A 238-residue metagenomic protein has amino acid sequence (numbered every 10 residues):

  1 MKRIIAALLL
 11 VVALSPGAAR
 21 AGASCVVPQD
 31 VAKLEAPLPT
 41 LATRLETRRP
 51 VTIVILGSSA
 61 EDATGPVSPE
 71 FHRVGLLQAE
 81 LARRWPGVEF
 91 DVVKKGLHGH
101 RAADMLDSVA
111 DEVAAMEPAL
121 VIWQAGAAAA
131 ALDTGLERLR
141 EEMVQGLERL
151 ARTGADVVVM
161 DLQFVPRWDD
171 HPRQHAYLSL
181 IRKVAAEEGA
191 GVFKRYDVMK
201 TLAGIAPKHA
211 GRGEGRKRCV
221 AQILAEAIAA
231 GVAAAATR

Functional and structural regions predicted by a protein language model:
A6-S15: Bacterial N-terminal signal peptides
G17-A21: Sec/Tat signal peptide C-region and signal peptidase I cleavage site
C25-K94, D111-E117: Serine-esterase "nucleophile elbow" of acetyl-processing enzymes
C25-P28, K94-H100, I122-A131, L162 (+1 more regions): Cell-envelope and extracellular/periplasmic
T52-L56, E61, D91-G96, A119-A125 (+2 more regions): Structural recognition of the beta-strand scaffold that forms the well-ordered cores of secreted hydrolase catalytic
L97-L120, L132-E142: Catalytic-core regions of hydrolytic enzymes
I122-A128, G146-L178: Active-site segments of SGNH/GDSL-like serine hydrolases that catalyze O-acetyl group transfer/hydrolysis on lipids
F164-R238: Catalytic His-Asp segment of secreted/periplasmic serine-dependent ester chemistry enzymes
